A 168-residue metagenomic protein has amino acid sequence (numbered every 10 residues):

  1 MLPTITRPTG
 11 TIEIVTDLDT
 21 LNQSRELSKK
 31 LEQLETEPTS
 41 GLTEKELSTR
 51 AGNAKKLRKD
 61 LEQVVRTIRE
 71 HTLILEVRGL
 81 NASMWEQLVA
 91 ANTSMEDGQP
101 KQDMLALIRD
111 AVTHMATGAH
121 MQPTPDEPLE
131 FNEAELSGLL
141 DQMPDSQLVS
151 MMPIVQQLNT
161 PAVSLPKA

Functional and structural regions predicted by a protein language model:
T4-T9, T20: N-terminal secretory signal peptides
G10-T16: Generic detection of short hydrophobic beta-strand segments and adjacent strand-loop junctions
L18-A168: Short, surface-exposed, charged amphipathic helix/loop patches that serve as local interaction elements
